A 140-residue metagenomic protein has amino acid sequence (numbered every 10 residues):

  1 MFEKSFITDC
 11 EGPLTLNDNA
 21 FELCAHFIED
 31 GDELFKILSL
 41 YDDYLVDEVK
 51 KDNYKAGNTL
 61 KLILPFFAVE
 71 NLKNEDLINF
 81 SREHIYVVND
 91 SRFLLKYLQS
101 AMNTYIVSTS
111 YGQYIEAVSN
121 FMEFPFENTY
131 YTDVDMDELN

Functional and structural regions predicted by a protein language model:
M1-L139: Alpha-helical substrate-recognition element adjacent to the catalytic core
